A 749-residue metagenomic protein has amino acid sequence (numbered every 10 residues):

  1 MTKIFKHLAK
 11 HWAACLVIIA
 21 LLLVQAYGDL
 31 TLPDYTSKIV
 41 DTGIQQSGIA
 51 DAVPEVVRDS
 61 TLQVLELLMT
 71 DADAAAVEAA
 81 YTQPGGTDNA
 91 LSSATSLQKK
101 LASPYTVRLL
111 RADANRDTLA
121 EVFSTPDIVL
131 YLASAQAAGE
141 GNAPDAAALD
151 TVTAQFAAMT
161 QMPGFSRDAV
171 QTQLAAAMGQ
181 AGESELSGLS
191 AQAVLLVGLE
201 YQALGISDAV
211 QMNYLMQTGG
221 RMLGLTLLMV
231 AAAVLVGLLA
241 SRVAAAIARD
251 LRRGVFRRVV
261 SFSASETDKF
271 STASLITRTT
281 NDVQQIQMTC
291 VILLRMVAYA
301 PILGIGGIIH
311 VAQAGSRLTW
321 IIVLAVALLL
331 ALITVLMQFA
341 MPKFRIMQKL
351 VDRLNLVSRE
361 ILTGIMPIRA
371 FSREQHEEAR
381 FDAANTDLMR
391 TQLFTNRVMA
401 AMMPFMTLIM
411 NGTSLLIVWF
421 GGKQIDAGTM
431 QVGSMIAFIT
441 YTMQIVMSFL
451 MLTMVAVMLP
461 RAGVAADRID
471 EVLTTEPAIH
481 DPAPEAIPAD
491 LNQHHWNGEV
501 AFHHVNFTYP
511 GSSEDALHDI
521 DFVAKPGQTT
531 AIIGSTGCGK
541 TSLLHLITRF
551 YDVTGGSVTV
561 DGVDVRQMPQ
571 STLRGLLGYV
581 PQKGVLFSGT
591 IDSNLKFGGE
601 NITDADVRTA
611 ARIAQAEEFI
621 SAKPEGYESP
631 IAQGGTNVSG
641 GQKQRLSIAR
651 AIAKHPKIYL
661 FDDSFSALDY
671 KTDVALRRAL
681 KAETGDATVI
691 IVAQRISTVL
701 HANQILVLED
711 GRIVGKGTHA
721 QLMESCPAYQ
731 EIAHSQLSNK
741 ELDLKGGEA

Functional and structural regions predicted by a protein language model:
M1-L223, L228, A232, V236-A240 (+9 more regions): Membrane-integrated ABC transporters
K10, S166, A264-S265, N281-C290 (+9 more regions): An intracellular "coupling" helix at the cytosolic face of ABC transporter transmembrane type-1 domains
H11, L23-T31, L223-V234, I286-T289 (+7 more regions): Hydrophobic alpha-helical transmembrane bundles that constitute the permease/transmembrane domains of multi-pass
C15, D51, L65-L67, T87-D88 (+5 more regions): ABC-type nucleotide-binding domain
G28-I44, M216, G224-D268, T272 (+10 more regions): Juxtamembrane helix-loop junctions of ABC transporter transmembrane domains
I44-D51, R58-L65, T160-R167, L174-L186 (+8 more regions): Short intracellular "coupling" helices and adjacent cytoplasmic loop segments at the cytosolic face of multi-pass
G306, H310-A327, A331, M337-Q338 (+2 more regions): Helix-loop-helix
